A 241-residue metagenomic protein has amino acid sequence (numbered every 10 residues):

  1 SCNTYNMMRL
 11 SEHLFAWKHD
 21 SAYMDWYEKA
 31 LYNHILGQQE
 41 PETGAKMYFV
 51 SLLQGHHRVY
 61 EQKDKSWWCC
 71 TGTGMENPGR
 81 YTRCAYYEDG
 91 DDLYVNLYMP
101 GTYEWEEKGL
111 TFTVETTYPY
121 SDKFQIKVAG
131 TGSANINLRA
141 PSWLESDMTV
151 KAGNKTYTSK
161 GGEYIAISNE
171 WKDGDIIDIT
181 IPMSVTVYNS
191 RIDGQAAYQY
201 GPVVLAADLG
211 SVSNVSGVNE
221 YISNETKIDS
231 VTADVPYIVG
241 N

Functional and structural regions predicted by a protein language model:
S1-F15, T71-Y81: Well-ordered alpha-helical segments within folded domains of soluble proteins
F15-M24, P141-W143: Carbohydrate-binding surfaces of carbohydrate-active enzymes
S21-N33, Q38-A129, T158-K160, N169 (+1 more regions): C-terminal beta-rich recognition modules with glycine/proline-rich loops and embedded aromatic residues
S133-A152: Beta-strand-rich binding/interaction modules
